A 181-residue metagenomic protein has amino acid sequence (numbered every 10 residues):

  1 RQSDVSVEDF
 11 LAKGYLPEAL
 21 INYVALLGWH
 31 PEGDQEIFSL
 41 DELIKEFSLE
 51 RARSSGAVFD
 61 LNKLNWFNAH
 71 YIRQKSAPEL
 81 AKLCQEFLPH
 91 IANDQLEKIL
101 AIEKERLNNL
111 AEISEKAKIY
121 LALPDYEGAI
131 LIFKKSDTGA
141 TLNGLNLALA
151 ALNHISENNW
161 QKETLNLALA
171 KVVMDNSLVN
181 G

Functional and structural regions predicted by a protein language model:
R1-I72, M174, L178-V179: Alpha-helical recognition segments enriched in aromatics with Gly/Pro capping that present substrate-recognition
A77-D175: Small-residue-rich helix-loop
